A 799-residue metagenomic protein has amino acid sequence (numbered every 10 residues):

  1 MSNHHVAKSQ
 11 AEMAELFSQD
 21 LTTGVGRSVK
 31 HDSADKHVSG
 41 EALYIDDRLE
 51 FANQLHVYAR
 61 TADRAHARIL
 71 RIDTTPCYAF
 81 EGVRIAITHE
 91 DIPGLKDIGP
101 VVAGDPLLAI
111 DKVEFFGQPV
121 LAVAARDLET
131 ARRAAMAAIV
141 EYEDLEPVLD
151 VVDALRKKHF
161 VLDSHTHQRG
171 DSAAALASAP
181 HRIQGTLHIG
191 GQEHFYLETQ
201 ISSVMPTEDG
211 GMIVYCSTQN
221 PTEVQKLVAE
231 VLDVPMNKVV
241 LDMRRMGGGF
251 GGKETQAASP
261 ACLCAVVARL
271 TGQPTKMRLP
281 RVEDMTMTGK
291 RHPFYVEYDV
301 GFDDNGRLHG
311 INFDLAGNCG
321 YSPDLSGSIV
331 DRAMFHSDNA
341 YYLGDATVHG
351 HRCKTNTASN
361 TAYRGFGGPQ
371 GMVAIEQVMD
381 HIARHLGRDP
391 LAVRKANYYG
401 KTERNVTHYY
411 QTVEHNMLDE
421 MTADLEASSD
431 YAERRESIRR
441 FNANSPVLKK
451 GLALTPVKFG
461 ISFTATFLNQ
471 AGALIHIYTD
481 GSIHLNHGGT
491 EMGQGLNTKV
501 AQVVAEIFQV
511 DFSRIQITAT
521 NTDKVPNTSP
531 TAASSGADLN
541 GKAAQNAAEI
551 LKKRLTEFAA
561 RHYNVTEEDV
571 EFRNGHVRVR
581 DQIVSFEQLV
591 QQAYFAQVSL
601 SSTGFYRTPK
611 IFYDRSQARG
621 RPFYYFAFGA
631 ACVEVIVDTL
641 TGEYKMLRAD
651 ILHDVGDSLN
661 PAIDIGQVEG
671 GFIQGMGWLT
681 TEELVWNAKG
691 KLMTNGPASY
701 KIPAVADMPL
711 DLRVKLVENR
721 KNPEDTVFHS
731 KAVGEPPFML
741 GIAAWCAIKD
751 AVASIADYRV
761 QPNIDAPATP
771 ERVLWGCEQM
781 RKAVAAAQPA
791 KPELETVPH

Functional and structural regions predicted by a protein language model:
M1-S164, R182-G185, L270, V797: Flexible, low-hydrophobicity surface segments
S2-V6, H89-E90, D233-V240, A268-T275 (+3 more regions): C-terminal catalytic domains of large/alpha subunits in multi-subunit enzymes
R27, D32-G40, H165-S202, P293-V378 (+4 more regions): Glycine-rich loop/linker segments at domain edges
K96-V101, A134-A137, C216, Q225-L227 (+13 more regions): Short acidic, glycine/serine/threonine-rich loops at helix termini
R126, Q273-C319, K542-E571, G575: Phosphate/diphosphate-binding loops
V152-L232, Y398-S482, M693-D707, D711-K715: Helix-loop-helix junctions that connect adjacent transmembrane helices in secondary transporters/permeases, recognized
G247-G272, K276-R278, L496-V504: Thiamine diphosphate
